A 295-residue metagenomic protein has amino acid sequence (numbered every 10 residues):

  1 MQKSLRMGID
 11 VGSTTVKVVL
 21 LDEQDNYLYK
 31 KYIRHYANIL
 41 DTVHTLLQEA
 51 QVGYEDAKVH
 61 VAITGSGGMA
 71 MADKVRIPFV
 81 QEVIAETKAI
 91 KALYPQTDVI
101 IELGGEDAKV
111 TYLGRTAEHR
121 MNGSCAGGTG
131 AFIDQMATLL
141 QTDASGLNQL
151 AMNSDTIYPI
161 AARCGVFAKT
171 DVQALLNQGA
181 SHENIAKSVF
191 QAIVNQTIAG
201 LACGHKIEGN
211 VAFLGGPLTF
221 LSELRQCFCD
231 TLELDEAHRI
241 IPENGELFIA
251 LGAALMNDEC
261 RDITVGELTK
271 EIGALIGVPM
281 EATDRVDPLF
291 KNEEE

Functional and structural regions predicted by a protein language model:
K3-D41, T45, G123: Short glycine-rich, Thr/Ser-proximal phosphate-binding strand/loop in the N-terminal lobe of ATP-dependent enzymes
E23-D25, Y32-H35, A50-I84, T111-R120: Short beta-strand-loop/turn "lid" adjacent to the catalytic site in phosphate-handling enzymes
I39, R115-T156, C164, L255-E259: Glycine-rich phosphate-binding loop plus the immediately following alpha-helix
L46-V59, T197-G209: Phosphate/pyrophosphate-binding loops at sites that engage ATP/ADP/AMP, CoA/4′-phosphopantetheine, polyphosphate
G67, C203-T231, P242-E246: Glycine-rich phosphate-binding loops at beta-strand->alpha-helix junctions
F79-V83, F228-L251: Conserved phosphate-binding/catalytic loops in two-lobed NTP-binding clefts
I133-Q135, I241-V278: Glycine-rich phosphate-binding/hydrolytic loop that grips phosphoryl groups
A168-L201: Adenine-nucleotide phosphate-binding core of ATP-dependent small-molecule kinases
